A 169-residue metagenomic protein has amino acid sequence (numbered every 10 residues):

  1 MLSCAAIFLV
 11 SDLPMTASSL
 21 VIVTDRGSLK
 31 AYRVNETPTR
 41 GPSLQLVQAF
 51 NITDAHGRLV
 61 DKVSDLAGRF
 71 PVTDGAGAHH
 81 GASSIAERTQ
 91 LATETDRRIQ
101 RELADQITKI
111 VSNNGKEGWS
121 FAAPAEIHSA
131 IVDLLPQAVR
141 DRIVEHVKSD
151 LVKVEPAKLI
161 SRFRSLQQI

Functional and structural regions predicted by a protein language model:
L2-I169: Terminal alpha-helical anchor/extension segments at protein ends
